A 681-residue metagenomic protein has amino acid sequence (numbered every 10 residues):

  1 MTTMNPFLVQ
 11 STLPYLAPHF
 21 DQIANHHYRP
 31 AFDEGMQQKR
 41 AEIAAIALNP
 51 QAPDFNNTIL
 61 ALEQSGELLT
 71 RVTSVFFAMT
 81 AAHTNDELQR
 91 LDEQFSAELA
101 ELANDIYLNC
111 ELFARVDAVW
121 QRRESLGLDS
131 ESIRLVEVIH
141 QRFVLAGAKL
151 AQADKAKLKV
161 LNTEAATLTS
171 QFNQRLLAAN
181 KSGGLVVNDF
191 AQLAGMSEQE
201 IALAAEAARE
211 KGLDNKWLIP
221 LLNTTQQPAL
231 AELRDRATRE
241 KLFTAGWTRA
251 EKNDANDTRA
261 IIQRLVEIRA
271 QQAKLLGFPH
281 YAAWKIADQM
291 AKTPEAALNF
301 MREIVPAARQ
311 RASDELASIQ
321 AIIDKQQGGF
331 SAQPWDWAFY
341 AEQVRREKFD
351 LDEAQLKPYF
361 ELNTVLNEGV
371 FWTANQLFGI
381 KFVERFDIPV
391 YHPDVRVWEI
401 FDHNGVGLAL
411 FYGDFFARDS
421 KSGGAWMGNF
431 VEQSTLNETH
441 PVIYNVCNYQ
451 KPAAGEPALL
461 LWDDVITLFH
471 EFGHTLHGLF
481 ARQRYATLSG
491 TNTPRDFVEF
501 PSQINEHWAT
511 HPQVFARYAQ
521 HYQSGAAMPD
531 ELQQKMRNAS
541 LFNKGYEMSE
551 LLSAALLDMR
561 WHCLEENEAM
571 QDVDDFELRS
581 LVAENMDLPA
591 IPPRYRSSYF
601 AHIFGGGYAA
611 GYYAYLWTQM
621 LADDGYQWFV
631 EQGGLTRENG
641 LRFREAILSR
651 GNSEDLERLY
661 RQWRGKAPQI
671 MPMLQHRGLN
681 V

Functional and structural regions predicted by a protein language model:
T2-E200: N-terminal helix-rich structural modules
T2-P30, E34, K216-L218, E347-F349 (+9 more regions): C-terminal, non-catalytic "cap/extension" segments appended to globular domains
T12-H27, F76-F95, A118-V160, P220-A260 (+6 more regions): Short His/Asp/Glu-rich catalytic/ion-coordination signatures at enzyme active sites or charged loops
Q37, A41, A45-A52, L68-N85 (+22 more regions): Intrinsically disordered or highly flexible coil/loop and linker segments, enriched in small and charged/polar residues
E67-A78, Q141, T244, W337-R345 (+2 more regions): Short, hydrophobic/amphipathic alpha-helical patches that form generic packing surfaces within helical domains
E131, L135-V136, T167, Q174 (+9 more regions): Active-site-proximal, well-structured secondary-structure segments within enzyme catalytic domains
T224-Q226, Q272, H403-G405, F415-R418 (+4 more regions): Short, glycine-/Ser/Thr-/acidic-enriched flexible segments
Q450-L468: Short pre-active-site segment immediately N-terminal to the catalytic Zn-binding motif
